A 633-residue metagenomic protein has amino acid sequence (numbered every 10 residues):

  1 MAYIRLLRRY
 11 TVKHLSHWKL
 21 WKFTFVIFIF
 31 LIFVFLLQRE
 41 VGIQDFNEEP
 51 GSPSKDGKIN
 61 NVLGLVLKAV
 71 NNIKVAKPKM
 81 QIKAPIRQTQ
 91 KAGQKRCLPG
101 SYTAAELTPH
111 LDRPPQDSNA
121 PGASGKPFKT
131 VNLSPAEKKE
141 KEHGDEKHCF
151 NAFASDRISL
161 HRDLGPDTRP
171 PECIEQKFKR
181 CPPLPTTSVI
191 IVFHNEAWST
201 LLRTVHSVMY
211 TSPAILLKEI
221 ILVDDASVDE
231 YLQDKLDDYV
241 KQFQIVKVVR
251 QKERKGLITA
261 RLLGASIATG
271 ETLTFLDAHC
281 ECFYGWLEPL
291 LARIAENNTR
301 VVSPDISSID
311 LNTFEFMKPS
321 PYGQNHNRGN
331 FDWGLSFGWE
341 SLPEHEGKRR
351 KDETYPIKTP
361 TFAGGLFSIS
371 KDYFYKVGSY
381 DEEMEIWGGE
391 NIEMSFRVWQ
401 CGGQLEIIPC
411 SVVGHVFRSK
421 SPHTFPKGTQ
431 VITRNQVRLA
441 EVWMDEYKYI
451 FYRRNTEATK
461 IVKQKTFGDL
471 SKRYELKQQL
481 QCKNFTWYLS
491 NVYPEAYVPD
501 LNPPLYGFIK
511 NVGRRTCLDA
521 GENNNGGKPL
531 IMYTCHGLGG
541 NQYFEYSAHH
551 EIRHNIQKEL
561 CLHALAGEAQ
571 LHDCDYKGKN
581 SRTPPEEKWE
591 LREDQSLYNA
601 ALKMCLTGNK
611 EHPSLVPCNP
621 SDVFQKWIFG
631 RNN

Functional and structural regions predicted by a protein language model:
A2-V75: N-terminal signal-anchor transmembrane helix specifying type II single-pass membrane topology of secretory-pathway
P185-I190, E219, E393: Cell-envelope/extracellular polymer assembly enzymes that use nucleotide-activated donors
M209, L262-T272: Active-site nucleotide-sugar/metal-binding loop of Leloir-type enzymes
M209-R250: Acidic donor-binding segment of Leloir-type glycosyltransferases
I258, W333-S368, K376: A recurrent flexible, glycine/aromatic-enriched loop bordering the glycosyltransferase active site that acts as
E281, G285-W339, Q404: Conserved donor NDP-sugar-binding/catalytic core segment of glycosyltransferases
P289-L290, T361, G365-S368, D372-G378 (+1 more regions): A short, conserved alpha-helix in the catalytic core of glycosyltransferases
E495-N633: Lectin-like carbohydrate-binding module/patch detector with strong preference for beta-trefoil
